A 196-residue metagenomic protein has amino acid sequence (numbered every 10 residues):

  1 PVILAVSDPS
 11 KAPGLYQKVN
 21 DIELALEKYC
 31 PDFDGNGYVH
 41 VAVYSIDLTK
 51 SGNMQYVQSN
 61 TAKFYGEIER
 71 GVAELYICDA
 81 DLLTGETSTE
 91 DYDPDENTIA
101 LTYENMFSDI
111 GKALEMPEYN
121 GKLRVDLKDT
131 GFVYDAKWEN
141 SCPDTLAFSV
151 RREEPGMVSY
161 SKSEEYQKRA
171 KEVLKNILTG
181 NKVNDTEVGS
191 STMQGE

Functional and structural regions predicted by a protein language model:
P1-E196: Mature, Sec-exported extracytoplasmic domains of Gram-positive
